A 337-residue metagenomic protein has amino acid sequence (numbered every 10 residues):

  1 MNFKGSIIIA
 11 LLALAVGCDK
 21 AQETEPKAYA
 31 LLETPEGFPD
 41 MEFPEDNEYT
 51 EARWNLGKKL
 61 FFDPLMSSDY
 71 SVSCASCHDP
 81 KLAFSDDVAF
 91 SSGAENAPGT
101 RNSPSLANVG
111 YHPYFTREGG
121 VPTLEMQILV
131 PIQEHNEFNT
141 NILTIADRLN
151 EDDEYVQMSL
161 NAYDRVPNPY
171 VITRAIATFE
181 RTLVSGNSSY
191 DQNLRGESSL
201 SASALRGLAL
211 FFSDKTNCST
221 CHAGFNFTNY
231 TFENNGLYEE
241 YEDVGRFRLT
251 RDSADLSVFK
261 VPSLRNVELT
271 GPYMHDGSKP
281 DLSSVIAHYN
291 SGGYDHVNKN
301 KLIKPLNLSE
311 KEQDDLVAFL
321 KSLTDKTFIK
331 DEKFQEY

Functional and structural regions predicted by a protein language model:
M1-I7: Bacterial N-terminal signal peptides that target proteins for export
L14-G17: C-terminal motif of bacterial Sec signal peptides marking the signal peptidase cleavage site
D19-A21: Bacterial signal peptide processing site
E23-V130, D191-P280, S284-V297, I329-Y337: Short glycine/threonine-rich turn/loop motifs
Y70-S73, N102, G120, N141 (+3 more regions): Generic hydrophobic, aliphatic-rich segments that mediate packing or membrane embedding
I142-G186, S278-Y337: C-terminal capping alpha-helices of c-type cytochrome domains
